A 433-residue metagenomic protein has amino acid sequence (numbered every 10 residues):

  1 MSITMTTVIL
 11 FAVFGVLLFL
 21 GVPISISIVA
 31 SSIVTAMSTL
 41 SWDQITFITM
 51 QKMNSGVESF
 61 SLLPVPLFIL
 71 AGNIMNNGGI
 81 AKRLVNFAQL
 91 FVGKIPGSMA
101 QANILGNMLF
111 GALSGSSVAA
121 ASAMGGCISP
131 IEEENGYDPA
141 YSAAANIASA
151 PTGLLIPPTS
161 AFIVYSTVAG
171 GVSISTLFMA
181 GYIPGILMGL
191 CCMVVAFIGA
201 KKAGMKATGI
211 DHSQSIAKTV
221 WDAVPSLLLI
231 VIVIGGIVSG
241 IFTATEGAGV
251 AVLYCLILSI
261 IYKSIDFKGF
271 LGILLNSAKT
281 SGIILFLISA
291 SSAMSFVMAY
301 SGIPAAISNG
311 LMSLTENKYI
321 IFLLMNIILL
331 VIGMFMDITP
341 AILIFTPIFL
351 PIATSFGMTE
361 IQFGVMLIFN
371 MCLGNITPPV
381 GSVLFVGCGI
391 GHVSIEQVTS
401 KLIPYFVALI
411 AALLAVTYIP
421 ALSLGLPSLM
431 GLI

Functional and structural regions predicted by a protein language model:
M1-I433: Alpha-helical transmembrane segments of multi-pass membrane transport proteins
